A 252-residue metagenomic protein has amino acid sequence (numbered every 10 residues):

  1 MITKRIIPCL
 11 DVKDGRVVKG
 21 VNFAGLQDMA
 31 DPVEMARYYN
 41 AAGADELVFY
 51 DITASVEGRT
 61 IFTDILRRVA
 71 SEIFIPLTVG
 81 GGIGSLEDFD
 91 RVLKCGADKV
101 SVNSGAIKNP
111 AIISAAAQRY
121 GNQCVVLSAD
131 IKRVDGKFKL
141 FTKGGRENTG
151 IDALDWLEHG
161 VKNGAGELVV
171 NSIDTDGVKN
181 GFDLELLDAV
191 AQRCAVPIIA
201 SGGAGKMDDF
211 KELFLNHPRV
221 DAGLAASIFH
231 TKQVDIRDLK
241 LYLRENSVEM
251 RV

Functional and structural regions predicted by a protein language model:
R5-C9, E46, F74-T78, K99-S101 (+5 more regions): Structural preference for beta-strand elements that scaffold enzyme active sites
D11, Y39, L47, V79 (+6 more regions): Conserved, mostly hydrophobic/aromatic
V12-D14, V18, A97-V170, D174-T175: Conserved anion-binding
E46-D64, S104, V169-N180: Glycine-rich, proline-tolerant flexible connector loops at the mouths of alpha/beta enzymes
T53, I61-Y120: Glycine/small-residue-rich loop that forms an oxyanion/phosphate-binding "nest" at active or ligand-binding sites
T60-R67, P110, G150-L154, N180-A189: Charged helix-capping and loop-helix junction motifs
I73, L77-K99, E185-A222: Catalytic cores of alpha/beta
I113-Y120, K211-V252: C-terminal helical cap(s) of enzyme catalytic domains, especially alpha/beta-barrels
